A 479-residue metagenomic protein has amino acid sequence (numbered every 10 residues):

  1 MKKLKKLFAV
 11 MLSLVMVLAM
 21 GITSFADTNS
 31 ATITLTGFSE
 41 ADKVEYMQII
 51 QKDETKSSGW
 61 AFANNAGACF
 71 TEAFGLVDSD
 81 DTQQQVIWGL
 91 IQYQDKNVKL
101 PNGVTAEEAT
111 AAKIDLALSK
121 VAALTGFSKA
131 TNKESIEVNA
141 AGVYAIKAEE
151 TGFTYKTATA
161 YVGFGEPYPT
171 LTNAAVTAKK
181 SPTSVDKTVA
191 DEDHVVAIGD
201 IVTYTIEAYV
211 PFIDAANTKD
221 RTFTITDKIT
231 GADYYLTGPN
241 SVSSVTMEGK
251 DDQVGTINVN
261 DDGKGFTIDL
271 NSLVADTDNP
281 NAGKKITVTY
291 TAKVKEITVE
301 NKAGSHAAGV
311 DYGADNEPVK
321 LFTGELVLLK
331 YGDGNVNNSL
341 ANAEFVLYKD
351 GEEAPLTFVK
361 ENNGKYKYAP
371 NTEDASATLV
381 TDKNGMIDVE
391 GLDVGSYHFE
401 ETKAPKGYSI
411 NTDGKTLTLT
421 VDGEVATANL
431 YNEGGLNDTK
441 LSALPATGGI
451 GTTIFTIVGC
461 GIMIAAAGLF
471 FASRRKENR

Functional and structural regions predicted by a protein language model:
K2-R479: Solvent-exposed loop/turn and edge beta-strand elements of beta-rich ligand-binding domains
